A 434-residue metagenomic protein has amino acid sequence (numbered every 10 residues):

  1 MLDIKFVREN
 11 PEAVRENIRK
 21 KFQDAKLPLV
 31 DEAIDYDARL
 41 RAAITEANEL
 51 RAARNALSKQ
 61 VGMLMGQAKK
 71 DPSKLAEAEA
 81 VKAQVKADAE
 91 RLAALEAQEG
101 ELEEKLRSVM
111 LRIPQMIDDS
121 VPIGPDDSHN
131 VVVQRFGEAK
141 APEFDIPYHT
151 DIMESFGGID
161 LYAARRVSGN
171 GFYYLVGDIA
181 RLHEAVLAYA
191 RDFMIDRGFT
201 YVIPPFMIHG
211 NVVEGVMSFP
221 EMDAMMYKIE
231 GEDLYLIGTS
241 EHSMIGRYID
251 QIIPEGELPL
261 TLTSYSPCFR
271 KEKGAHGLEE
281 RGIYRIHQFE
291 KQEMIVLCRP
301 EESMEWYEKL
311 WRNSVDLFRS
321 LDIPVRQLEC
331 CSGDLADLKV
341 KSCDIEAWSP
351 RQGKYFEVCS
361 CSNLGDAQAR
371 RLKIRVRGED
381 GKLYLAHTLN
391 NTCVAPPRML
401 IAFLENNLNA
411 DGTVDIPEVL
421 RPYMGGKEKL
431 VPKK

Functional and structural regions predicted by a protein language model:
M1-K140, E154, G158: N-terminal alpha-helical targeting/anchoring segments
R135-K434: TRNA-recognition modules of translation machinery and tRNA-sensing kinases, especially anticodon-binding
